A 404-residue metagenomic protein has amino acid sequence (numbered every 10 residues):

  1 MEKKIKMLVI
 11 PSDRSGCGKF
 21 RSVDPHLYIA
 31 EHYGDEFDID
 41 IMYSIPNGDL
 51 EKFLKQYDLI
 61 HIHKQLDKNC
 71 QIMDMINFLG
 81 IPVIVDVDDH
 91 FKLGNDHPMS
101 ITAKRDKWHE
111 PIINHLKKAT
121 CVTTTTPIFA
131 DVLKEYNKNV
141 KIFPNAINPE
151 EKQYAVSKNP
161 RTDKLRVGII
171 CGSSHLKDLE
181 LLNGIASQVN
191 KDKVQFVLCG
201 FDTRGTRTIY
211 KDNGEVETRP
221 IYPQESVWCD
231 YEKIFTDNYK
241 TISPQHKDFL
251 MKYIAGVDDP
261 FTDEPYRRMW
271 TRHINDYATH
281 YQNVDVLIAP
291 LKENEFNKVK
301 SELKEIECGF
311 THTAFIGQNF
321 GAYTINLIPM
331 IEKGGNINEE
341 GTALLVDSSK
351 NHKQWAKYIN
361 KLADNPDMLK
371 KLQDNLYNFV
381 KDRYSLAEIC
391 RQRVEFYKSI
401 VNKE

Functional and structural regions predicted by a protein language model:
M1-D67: N-terminal pre-catalytic "stem/leader" segment of glycosyltransferase-like enzymes
D13-D24, N148-Q282: Conserved catalytic-core segment of nucleotide-activated headgroup transferases in glycan assembly
I76-G94: Active-site proximal beta-strand in glycosyltransferases
F78, F91, T102-V122, E135: Membrane-proximal helix-turn-helix segments that form the acceptor-binding/catalytic region of lipid-linked
K117-Y154: Donor nucleotide-sugar binding/catalytic pocket of nucleotide-sugar-dependent glycosyltransferases
K177, Y266, W270-H280, D285-F310 (+2 more regions): Nucleotide-sugar-dependent
T324-N360: Change "using UDP/GDP/dTDP sugars" to "using nucleotide sugars
K350, Q354, D364-S399: A charged, aromatic-enriched C-terminal amphipathic alpha-helix characteristic of glycosyltransferases across folds
